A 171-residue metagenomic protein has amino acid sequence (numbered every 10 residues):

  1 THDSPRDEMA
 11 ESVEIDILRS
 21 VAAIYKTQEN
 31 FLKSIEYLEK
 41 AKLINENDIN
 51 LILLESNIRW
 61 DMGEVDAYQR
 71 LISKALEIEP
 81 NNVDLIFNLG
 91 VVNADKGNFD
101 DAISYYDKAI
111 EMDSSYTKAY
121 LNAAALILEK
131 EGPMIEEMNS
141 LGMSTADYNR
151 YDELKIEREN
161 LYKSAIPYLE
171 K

Functional and structural regions predicted by a protein language model:
T1-I15, E129-Y168: Short coil/linker segments at helix-helix boundaries
